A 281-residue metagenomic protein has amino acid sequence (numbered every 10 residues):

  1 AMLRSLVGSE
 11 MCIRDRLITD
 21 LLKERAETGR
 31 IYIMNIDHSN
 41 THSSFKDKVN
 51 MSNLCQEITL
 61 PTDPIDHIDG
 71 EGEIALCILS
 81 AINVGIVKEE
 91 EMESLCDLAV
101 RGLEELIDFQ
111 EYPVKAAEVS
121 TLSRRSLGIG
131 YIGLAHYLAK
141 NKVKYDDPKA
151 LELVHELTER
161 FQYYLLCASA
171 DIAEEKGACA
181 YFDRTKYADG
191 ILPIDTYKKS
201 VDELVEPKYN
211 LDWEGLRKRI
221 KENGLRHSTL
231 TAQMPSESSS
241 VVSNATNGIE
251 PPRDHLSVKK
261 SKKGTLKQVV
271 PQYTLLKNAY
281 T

Functional and structural regions predicted by a protein language model:
A1-G8: Single conserved hydrophobic/aromatic residue that forms the stacking wall/gate of nucleotide- or nucleobase-binding
S9, K23-E24, F161-Y164: Short, conserved secondary-structure transition motifs
E10, R16-L17, E91-S94: Feature of Fe-S/electron-transfer and energy-metabolism proteins that preferentially highlights extended coupling
M11-C12, E237: Active-site loops and adjacent core secondary-structure elements that bind or stabilize anionic groups
I18-L21, A26-R30, G72-E73, I78 (+3 more regions): Short, well-ordered loop/turn elements at secondary-structure boundaries
R25-T121, S126, Y131-N141, A245-T246 (+1 more regions): Function-dense linear segments that define catalytic or interfacial modules in macromolecule-processing proteins
C96-E118, K144-S236: Internal maturation/activation junctions in enzymes
